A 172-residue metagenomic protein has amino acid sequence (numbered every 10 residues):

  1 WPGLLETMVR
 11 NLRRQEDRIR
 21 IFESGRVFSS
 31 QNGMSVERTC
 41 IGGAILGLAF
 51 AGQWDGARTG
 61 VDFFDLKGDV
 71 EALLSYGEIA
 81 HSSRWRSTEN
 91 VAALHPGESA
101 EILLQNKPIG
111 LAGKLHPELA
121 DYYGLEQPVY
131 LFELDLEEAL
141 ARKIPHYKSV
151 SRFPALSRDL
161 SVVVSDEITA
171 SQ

Functional and structural regions predicted by a protein language model:
W1-Q172: Extended beta-strand-rich architecture
